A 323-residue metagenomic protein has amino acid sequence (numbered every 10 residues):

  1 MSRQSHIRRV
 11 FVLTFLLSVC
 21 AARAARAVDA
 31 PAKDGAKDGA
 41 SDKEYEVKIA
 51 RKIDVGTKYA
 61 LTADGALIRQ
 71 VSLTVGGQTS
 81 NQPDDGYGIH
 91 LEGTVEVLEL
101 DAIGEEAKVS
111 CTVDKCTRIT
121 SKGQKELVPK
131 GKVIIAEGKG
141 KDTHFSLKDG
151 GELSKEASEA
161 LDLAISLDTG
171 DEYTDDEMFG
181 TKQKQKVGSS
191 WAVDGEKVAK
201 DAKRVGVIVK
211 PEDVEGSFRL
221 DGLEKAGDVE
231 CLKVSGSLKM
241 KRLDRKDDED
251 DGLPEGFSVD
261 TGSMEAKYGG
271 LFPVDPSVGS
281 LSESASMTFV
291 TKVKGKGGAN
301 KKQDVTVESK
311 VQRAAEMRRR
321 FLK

Functional and structural regions predicted by a protein language model:
M1-S2, A27: Initiator methionine at the very start of the polypeptide chain
S2-V12: Bacterial N-terminal signal peptides that target proteins for export
F11-C20: Bacterial N-terminal signal peptides
A21-A27: Sec/Tat signal peptide C-region and signal peptidase I cleavage site
V28-K323: Signature of exported/secreted
